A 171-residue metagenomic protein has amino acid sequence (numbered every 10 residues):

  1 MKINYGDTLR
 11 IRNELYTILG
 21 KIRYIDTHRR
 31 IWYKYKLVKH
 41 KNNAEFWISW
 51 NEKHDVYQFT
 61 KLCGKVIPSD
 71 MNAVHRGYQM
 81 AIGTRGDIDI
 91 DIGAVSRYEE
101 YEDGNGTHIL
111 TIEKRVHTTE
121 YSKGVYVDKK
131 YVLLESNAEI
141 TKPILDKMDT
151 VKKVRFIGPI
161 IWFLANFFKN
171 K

Functional and structural regions predicted by a protein language model:
M1-K171: Mixed-charge, low-complexity intrinsically disordered regions
